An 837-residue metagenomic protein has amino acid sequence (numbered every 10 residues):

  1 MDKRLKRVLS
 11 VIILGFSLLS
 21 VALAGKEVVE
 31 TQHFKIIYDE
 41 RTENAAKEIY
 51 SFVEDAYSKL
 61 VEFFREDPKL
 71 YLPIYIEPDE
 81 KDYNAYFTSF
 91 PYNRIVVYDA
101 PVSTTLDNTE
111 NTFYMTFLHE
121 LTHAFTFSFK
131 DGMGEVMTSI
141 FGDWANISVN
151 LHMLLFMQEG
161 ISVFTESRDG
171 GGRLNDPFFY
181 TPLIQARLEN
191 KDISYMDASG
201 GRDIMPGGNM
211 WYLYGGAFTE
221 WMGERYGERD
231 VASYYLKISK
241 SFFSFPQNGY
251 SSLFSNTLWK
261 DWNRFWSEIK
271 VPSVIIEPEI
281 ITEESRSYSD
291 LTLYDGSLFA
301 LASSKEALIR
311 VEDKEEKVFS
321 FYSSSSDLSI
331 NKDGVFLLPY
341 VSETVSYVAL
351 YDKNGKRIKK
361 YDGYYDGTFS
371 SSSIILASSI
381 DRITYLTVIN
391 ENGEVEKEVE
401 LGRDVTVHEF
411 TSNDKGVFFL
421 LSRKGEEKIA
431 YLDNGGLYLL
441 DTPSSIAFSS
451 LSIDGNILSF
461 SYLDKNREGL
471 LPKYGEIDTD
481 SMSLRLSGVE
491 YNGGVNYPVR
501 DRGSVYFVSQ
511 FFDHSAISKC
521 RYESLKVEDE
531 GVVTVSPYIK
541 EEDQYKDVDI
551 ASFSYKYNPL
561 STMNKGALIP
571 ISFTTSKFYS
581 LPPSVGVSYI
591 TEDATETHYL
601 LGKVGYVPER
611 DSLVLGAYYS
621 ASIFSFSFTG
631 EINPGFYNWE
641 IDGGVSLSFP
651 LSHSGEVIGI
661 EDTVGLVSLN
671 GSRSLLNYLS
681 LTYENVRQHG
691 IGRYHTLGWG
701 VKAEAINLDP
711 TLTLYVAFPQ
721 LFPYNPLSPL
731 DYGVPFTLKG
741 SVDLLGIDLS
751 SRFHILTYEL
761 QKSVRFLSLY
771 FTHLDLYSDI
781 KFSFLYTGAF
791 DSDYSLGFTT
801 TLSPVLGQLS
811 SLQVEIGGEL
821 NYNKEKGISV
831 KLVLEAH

Functional and structural regions predicted by a protein language model:
A24-S148, L154: Juxtacatalytic substrate-recognition/specificity segment
G25-V28, E54, P206, S233-K332 (+1 more regions): Beta/coil-rich, acidic/histidine-enriched accessory regions frequently appended to metallopeptidases
F90-Y92, T105, T109-T116, A124 (+2 more regions): Acidic/His/Gly-enriched intrinsically disordered linker/tail segments that often contain short helix/coil "MoRF-like"
I275, E284, R521-I632, L676-L681 (+2 more regions): Outer-membrane beta-barrel initiation region
S287-L291, S323-I330, G363-S370, V405-T411 (+2 more regions): Repeated scaffold domains used in trafficking and secretory/extracellular systems, primarily beta-propellers
G296-K305, F319, N331, L337-T344 (+6 more regions): Beta-strand C-termini and the immediately following turn/loop, strongest in propeller blades
D441-S449, S483-V499: Conserved blade-ending motifs and adjacent loop-strand segments that build the rim/top face of beta-propeller domains
T663-L666, N670-F790, G818, E825-H837: C-terminal outer-membrane beta-barrel translocator/porin domains of Gram-negative envelope proteins and their
